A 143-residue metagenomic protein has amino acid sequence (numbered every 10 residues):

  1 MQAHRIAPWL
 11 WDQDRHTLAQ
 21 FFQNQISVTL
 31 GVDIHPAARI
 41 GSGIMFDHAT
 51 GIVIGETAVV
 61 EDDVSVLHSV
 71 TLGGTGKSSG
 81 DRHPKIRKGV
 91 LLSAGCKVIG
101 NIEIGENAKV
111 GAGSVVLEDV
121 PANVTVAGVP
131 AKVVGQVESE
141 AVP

Functional and structural regions predicted by a protein language model:
M1-L30, A141-P143: Terminal amphipathic alpha-helical/low-complexity segments used for targeting or macromolecular assembly
S27-V134: Structural signal for interior beta-strand "rungs" in well-ordered beta-sheet cores of soluble enzyme domains
